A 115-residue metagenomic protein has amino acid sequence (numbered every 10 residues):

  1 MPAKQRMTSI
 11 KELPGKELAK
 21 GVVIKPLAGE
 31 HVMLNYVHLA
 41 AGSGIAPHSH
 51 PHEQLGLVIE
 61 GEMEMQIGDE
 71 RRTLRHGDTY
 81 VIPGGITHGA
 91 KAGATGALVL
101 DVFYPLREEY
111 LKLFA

Functional and structural regions predicted by a protein language model:
M1-H31, K112-A115: A short, N-terminal "cap"/entry segment at the start of jelly-roll beta-barrel domains of the cupin/DSBH fold
M33, E62-E64, R71, T87 (+1 more regions): Structural motif
N35-S49: Conserved short histidine dyad/triad with adjacent acidic residue
V37, G56, Y80: Conserved GNAT-family N-acetyltransferase fold
H52-E53, L57-M63, G68: Glycine- and acidic-residue-biased ligand/ion/polar-headgroup-sensing regions
E70-G84: Short acidic-glycine-tyrosine-enriched beta hairpin
G84-E109: Ligand-binding loop in jelly-roll beta-barrel domains
